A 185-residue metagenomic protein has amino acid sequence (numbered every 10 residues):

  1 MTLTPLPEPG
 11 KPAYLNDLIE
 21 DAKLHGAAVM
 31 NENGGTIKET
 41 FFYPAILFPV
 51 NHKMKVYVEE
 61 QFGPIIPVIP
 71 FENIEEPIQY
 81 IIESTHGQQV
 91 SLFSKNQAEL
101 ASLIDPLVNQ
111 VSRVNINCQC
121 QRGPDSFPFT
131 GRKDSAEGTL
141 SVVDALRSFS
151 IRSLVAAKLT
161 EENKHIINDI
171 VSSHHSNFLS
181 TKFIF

Functional and structural regions predicted by a protein language model:
M1: Catalytic cores of carbohydrate-active enzymes across secretory and cytosolic contexts
P5-N16: Short beta-strand to alpha-helix junction loop
D17-K23: Helical element adjacent to the flavin cofactor pocket in flavoenzyme catalytic cores
L24-G34: Short secondary-structure junctions
G34, F42-F185: Conserved C-terminal structural/oligomerization subdomain of aldehyde/semialdehyde dehydrogenase
